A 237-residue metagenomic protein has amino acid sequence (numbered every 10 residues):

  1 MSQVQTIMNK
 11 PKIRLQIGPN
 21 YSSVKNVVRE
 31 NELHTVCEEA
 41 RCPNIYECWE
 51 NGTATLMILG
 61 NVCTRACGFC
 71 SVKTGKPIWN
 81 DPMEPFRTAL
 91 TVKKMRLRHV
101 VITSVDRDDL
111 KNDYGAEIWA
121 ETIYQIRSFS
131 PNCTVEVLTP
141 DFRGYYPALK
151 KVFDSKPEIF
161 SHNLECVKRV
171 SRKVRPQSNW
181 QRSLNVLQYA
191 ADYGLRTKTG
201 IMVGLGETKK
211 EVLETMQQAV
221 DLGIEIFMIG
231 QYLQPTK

Functional and structural regions predicted by a protein language model:
M1-R65: Flexible, acidic/Gly-rich N-terminal and inter-domain linker regions that tether and position cofactor-handling modules
Q3, K10-I13, L110, P147 (+3 more regions): Flexible glycine/acidic-rich beta-alpha junction loops that bind and position SAM and/or redox cofactors in anaerobic
T6-M8, E32, C37, V105 (+3 more regions): Residue-level signal for pocket-adjacent positions within structured domains
G18-N20, A191-R196, F227: Generic structural signal for short, solvent-exposed loop/turn connectors between secondary structure elements
N26, E30, L90, R169-K173: Charged/polar, solvent-exposed surface patches and flexible loops
G52-F160, L164-V170, N179-Y193, T199 (+3 more regions): Conserved Radical SAM active-site core
